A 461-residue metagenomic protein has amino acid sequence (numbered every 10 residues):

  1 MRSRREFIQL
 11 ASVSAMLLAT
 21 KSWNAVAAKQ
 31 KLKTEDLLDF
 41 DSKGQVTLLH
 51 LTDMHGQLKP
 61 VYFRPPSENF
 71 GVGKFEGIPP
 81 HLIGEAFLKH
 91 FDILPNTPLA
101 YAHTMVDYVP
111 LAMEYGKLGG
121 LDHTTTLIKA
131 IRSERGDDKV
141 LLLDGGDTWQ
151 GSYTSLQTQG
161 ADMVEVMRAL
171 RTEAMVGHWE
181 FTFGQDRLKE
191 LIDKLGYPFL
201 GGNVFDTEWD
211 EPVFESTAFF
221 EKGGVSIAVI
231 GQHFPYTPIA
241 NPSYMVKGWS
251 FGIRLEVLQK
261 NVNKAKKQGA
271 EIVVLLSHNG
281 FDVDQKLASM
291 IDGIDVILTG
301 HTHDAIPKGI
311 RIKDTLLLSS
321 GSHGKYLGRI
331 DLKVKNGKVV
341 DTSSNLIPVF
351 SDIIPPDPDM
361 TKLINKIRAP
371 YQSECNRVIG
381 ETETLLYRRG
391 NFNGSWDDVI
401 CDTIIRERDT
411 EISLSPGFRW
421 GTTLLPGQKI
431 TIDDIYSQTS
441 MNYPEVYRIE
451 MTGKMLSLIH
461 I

Functional and structural regions predicted by a protein language model:
R2-V13, L18, W23-D352, D359-M360 (+2 more regions): Acidic, metal/ion-coordinating pockets
D314, E383-R388, S440-Y443: Flexible glycine/proline-enriched surface loops and loop-helix/loop-strand junctions
P355-I430: Hard-cation-handling environments
T423-E445: Active-site loop ensemble at the mouth of alpha/beta enzyme cores that anchors a bound cofactor
I459-I461: Conserved small/polar residues in nucleotide/adenosyl-binding loops
